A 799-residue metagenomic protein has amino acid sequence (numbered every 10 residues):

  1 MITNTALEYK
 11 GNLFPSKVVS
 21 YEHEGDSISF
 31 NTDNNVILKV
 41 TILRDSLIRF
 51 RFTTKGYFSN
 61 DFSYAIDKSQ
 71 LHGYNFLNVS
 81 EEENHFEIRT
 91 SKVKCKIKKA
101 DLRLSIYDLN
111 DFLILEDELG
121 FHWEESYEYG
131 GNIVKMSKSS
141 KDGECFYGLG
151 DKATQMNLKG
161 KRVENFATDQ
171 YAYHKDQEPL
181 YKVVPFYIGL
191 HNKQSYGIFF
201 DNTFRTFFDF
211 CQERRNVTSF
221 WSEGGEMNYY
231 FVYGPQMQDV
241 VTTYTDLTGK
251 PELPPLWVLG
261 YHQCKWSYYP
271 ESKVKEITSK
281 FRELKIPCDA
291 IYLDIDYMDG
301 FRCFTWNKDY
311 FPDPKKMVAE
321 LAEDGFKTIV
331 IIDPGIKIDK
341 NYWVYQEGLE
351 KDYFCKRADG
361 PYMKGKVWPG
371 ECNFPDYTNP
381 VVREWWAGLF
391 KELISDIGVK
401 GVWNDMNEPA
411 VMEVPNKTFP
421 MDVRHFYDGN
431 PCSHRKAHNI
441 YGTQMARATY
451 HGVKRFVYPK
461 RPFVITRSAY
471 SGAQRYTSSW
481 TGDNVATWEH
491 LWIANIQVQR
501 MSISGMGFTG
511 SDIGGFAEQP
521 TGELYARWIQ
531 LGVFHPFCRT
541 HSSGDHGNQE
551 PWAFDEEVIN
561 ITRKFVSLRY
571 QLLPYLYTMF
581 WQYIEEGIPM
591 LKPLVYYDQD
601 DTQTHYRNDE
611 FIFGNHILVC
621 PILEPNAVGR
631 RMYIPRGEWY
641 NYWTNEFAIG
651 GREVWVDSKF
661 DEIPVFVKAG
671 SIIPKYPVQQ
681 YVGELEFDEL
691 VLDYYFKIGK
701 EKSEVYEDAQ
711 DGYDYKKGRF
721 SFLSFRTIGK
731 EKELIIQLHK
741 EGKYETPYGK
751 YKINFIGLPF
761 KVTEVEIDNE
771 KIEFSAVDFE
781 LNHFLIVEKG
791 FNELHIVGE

Functional and structural regions predicted by a protein language model:
M1-W257, C264-W266, E271-S279, A290 (+10 more regions): N-terminal accessory segment at the very beginning of proteins
D33, P179-L180, F220-S222, M237 (+25 more regions): Active-site-proximal structural scaffolding
N34-N35, E81-N84, R89-S91, A100 (+13 more regions): Short, well-ordered loop/turn elements at secondary-structure boundaries
V40, K92, F186, F281 (+5 more regions): Conserved, mostly hydrophobic/aromatic
K55, S63-A65, E116, P287-T562 (+2 more regions): Aromatic- and carboxylate-enriched substrate-binding clefts and catalytic-loop regions of carbohydrate-active enzymes
Y107, F112-D117, E164-D176, Y181-K182 (+4 more regions): Internal mixed beta-strand/loop scaffold within catalytic domains of large alpha/beta enzymes
Y450-P462, A469-W480, I493-Q497, M501-S511 (+2 more regions): Catalytic core of carbohydrate-active enzymes
E788-E799: Surface-exposed interaction regions enriched in Ser/Thr/Asp/Glu that occur as long low-complexity tracts or repetitive
